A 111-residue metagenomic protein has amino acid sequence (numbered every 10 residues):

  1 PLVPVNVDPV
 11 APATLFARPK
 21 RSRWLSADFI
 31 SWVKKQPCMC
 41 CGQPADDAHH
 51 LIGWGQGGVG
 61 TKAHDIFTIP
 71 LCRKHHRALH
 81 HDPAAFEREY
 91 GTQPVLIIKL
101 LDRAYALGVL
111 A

Functional and structural regions predicted by a protein language model:
P1-S31, K35-D47, Q56, V95-A111: A boundary/linker detector
V33, H50, C72: Divalent metal-coordination and catalytic microenvironments
G42, R73-H76: Cys/His-coordinated zinc-binding microdomains
P44-A48, A78-H81: Secreted/processed peptides and extracellular or luminal domains of membrane proteins
D46, I69-P70: A broad, low-specificity signal marking well-ordered, structured residues that form hydrophobic/aromatic
G55-F67, R77-A111: Polybasic, low-complexity binding patches
